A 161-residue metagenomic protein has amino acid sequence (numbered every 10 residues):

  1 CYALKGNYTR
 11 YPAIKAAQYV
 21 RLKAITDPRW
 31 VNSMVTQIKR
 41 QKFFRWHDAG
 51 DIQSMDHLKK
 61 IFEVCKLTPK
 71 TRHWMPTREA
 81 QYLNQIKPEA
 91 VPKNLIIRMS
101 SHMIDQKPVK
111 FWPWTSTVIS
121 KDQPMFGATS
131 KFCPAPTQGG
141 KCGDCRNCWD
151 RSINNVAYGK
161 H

Functional and structural regions predicted by a protein language model:
C1-H161: Class I S-adenosyl-L-methionine
